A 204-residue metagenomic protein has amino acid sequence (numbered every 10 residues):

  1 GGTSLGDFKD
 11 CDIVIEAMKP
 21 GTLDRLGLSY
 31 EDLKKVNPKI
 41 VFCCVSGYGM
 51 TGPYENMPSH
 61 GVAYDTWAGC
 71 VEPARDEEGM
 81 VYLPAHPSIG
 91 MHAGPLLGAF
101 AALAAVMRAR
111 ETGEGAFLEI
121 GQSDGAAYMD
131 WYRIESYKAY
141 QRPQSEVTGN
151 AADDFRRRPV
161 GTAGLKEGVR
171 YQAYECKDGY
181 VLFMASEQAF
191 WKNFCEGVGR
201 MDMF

Functional and structural regions predicted by a protein language model:
G1-E114: N-terminal helix-loop segment corresponding to the beta1-alpha1 unit of nucleotide/adenylate-binding folds
C44-V45, Q122, F183-M184: Short beta-strand segments
A63, S88-L103, G121-R133, S186 (+1 more regions): Mid-domain beta-loop-alpha active-site segment that forms a flexible, acidic cofactor/metal-binding surface
Y82-A93, G115-F117, G161-L165, V169 (+1 more regions): A short glycine-threonine-serine/GTX helix/turn-capping micro-motif
P95-A116, Y132-R142, C195-D202: Oxidoreductase and adenylate-handling cofactor-binding alpha/beta cores
Q122-D153: Helical "substrate-binding/catalytic lid" subdomain of Rossmann-like NAD(P)-dependent dehydrogenases/reductases
P143-Y171: Active-site Gly/Thr loop motif
G164-L165, V169-F204: Aromatic-enriched alpha-helical interface/lid elements that frame and gate functional surfaces
